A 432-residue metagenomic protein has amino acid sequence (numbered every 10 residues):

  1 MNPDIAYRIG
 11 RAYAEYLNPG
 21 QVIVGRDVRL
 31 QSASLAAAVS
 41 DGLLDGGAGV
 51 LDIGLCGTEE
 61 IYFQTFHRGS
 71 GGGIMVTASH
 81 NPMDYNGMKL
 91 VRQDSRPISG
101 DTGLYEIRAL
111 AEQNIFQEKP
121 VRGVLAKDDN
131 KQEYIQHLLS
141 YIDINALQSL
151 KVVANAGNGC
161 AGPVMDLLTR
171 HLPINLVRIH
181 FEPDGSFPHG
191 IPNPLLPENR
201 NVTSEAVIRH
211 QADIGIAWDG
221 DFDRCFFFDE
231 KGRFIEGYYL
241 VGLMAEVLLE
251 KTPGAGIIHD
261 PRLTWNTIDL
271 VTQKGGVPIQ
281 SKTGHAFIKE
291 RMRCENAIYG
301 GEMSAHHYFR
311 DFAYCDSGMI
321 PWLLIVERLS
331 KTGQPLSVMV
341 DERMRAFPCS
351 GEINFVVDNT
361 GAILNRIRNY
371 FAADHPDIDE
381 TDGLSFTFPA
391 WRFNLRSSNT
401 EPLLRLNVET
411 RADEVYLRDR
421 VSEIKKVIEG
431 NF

Functional and structural regions predicted by a protein language model:
M1-R11: Positively charged, low-complexity intrinsically disordered leader regions
R11, E15, P19-N86, L168-F228: N-terminal small/polar loop signature for handling phosphorylated ligands or for N-terminal nucleophile
G20-D27, K151-A154, A255-P261, I298: Short glycine-rich phosphate-binding loop at a beta-alpha junction
L44, L104-Q136, S140, E230-M303 (+1 more regions): Proline/glycine-rich low-complexity loops and linkers
G73-Y85, V207-D229, F234, P278-Q280 (+1 more regions): Glycine-rich phosphate-binding loop
N86-H210: Gly/Ser/Thr-enriched, mixed-charge loops and adjacent short helices that form phosphate/oxyanion-binding elements
E250-F432: Phosphate-binding and adjacent anionic-ligand microenvironments
